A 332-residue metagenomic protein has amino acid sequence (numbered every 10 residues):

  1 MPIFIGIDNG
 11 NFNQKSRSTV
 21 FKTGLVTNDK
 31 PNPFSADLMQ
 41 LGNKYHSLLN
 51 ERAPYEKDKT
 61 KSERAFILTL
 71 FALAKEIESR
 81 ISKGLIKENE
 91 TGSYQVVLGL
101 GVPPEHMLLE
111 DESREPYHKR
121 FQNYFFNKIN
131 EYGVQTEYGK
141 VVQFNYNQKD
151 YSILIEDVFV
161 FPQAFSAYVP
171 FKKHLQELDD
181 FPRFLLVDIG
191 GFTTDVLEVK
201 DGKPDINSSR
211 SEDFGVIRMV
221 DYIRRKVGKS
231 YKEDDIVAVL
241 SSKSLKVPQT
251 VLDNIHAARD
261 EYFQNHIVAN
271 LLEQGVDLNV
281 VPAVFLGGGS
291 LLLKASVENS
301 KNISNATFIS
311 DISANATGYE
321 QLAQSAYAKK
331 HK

Functional and structural regions predicted by a protein language model:
M1-F184, I206-F214, V247-K332: Nucleotide/phosphate-binding catalytic cleft detector across ATP-hydrolyzing and phosphate-transferring enzymes
S166-Y168, V199-S242: Glycine-rich phosphate-binding loop plus the immediately following alpha-helix
F181-F184, G191, V196-K200: PRPP/pyrophosphate-binding module of the type I phosphoribosyltransferase fold
F192-D195, V239-K243, N265: Short hydrophobic/aromatic-rich motifs at helix boundaries and adjacent loops
